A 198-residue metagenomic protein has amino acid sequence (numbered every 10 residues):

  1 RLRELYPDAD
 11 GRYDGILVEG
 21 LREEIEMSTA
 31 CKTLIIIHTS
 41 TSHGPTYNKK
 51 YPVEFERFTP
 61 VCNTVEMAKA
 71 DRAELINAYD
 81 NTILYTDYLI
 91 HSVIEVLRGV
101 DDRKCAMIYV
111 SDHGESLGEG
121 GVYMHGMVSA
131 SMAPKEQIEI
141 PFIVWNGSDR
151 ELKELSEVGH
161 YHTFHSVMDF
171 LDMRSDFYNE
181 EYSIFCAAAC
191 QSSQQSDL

Functional and structural regions predicted by a protein language model:
R1-L198: Catalytic domains that recognize anionic headgroups
